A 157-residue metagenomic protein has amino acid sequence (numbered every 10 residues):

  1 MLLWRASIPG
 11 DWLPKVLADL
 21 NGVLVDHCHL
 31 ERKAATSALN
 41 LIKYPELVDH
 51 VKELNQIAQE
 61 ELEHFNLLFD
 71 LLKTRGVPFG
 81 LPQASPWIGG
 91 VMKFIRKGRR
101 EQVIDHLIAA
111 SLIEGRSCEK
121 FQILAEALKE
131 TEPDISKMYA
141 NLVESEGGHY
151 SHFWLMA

Functional and structural regions predicted by a protein language model:
M1-A157: Non-heme di-metal
